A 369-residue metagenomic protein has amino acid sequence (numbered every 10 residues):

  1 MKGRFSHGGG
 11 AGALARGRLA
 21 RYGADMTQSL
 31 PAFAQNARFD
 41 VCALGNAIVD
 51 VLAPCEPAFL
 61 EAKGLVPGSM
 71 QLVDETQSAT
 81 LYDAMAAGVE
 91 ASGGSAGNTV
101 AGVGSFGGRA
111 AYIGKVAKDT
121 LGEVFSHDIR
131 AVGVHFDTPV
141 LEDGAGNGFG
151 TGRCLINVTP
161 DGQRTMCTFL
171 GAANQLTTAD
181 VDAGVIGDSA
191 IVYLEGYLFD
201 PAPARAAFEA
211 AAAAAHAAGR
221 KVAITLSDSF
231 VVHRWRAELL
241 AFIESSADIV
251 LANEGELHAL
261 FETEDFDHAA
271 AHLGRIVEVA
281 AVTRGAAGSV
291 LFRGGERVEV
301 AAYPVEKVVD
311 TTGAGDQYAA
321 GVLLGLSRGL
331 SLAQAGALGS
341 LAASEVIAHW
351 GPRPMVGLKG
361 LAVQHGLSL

Functional and structural regions predicted by a protein language model:
F5, G17-F39, A53-L60, R130-V132 (+2 more regions): Charged C-terminal helix
H7, L14-I113, E123-V124: Glycine-rich phosphate/adenosyl-contacting loop at the front of the ribokinase-like
L30-P31, L65-V66, M70-E90, S105-L194 (+1 more regions): Conserved N-terminal subdomain of the carbohydrate kinase-like
N36, A183-D188, I243-E244, G274: A short, aliphatic-rich alpha-helical micro-motif
A47, Y197, Q317: Active-site metal-binding loops of divalent metal-dependent hydrolases
V49, V181, F199, L257-H258 (+1 more regions): A generic structural signal for short hydrophobic patches within well-formed alpha-helices
G104-S105, R275, V279-V282, A286 (+1 more regions): Conserved post-catalytic alpha-helical subdomain immediately downstream of the catalytic base and nucleotide-binding
A212-K221, L226-A301: Conserved phosphate/ATP/ADP-binding segment of small-molecule kinases
